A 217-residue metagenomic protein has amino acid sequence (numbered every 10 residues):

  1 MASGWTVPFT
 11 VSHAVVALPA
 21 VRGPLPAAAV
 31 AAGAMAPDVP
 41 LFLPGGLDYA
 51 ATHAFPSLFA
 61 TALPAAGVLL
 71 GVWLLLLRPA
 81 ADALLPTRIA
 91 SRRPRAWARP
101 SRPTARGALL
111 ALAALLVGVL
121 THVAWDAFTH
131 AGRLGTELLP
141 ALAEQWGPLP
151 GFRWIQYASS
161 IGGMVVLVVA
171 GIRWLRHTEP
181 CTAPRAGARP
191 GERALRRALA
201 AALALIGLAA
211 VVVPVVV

Functional and structural regions predicted by a protein language model:
M1-V217: N-terminal membrane-targeting hydrophobic helices
